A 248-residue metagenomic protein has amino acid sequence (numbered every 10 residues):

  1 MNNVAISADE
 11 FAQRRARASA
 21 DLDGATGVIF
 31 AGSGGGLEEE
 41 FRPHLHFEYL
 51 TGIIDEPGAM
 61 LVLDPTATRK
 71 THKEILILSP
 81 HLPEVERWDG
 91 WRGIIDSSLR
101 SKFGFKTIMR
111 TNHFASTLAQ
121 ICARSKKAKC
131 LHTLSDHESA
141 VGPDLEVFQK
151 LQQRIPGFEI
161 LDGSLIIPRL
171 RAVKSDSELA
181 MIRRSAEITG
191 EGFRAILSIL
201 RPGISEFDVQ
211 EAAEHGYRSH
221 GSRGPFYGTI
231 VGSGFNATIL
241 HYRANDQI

Functional and structural regions predicted by a protein language model:
M1-G190: A composition/biophysics-driven feature that prefers long, compositionally simple stretches
A5, R194-I204: C-terminal helix-coil-helix/basic helical segment that borders enzyme active sites and/or dimer interfaces and provides
G36-P43, E48, Q149, L161-P168 (+2 more regions): Short catalytic-site patches enriched in acidic/histidine residues that coordinate or position cofactors/metals
T66, E187, R194, R218 (+1 more regions): Residue-level marker of positions within ordered structural domains that often coincide with functionally constrained
G190, R194-L197, E214: Structural signal for well-ordered, non-membrane alpha-helices
